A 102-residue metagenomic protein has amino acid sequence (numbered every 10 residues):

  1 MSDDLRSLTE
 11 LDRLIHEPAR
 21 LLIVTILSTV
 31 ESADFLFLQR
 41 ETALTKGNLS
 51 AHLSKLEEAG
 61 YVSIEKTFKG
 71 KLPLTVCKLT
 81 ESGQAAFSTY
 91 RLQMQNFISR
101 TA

Functional and structural regions predicted by a protein language model:
S2-L8, T25, Q84-A102: Amphipathic alpha-helical dimerization/coiled-coil segments that flank or bridge DNA-binding/regulatory modules
R6-N48, T67-K78: N-terminal helix-turn-helix DNA-binding core of bacterial DNA-binding proteins
H52: Residues within the DNA-recognition helix of helix-turn-helix
G60: Glycine-centered, phosphate/nucleic-acid-interacting loop/turn motifs that mediate DNA/RNA or nucleotide
I64: Short beta-strand "wing" residues that participate in macromolecule-binding interfaces
L79-G83: Accessory beta->alpha helical hairpin/"wing" motif in late/C-terminal subdomains of nucleic-acid enzymes
